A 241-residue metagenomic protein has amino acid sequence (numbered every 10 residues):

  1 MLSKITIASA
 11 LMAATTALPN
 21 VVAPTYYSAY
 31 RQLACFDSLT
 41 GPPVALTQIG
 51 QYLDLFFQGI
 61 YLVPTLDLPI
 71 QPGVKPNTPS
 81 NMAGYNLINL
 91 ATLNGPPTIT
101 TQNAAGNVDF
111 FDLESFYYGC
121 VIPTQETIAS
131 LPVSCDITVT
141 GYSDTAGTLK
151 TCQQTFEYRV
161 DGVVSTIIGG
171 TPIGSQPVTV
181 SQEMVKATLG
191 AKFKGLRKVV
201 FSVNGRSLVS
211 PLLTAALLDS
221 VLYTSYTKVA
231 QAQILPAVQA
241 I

Functional and structural regions predicted by a protein language model:
M1-N20: Fungal secretory targeting signals
P19-A104: N-terminal targeting leaders for non-cytosolic proteins
V22-T25, A34, G141-I241: Terminal, low-complexity interaction segments
A91-T92, S130-S134, P211-A216: Short, solvent-exposed loop/turn segments at conserved positions within beta-propeller repeat blades
N94-T98, Y117-V121, S202-G205: Generic short beta-strand segments
G106-S115: Extended extracellular/luminal ectodomain segments enriched in beta-structured repeat modules
N107, G119-C135, T145: Extended, low-complexity, turn-rich repeat/linker tracts enriched in Gly/Pro/Ser/Thr and Asp/Glu that occur
I137-V139: Short beta-strand elements bearing conserved aromatic residues within extracellular beta-rich modules
